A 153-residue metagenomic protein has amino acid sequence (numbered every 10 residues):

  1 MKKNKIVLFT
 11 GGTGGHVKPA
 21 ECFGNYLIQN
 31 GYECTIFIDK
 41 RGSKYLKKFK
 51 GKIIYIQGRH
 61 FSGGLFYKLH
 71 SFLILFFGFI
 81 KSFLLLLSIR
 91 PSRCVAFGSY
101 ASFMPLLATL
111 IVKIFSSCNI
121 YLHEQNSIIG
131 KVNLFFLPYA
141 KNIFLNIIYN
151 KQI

Functional and structural regions predicted by a protein language model:
K2, E33, V112-I153: Active-site-proximal region of nucleotide-activated glycan assembly enzymes, centered on histidine/acidic-rich loops
K2-T13, Y26-I74: Conserved nucleotide-sugar phosphate-binding/catalytic loop shared by glycosyltransferases and other
L8-H16, C94-Y100: Short, glycine-rich nucleotide/cofactor-binding loops
G24, I28, L110, L137: Gly/Ala-rich phosphate-binding loop of Rossmann-like dinucleotide-binding domains, activating on the conserved
G51, S92, K141: Receiver (REC) domain switch/active-site residues of two-component response regulators
Y55-H60, F97, H123-N126, N146: Short beta->alpha connector loops at strand-helix junctions that form conserved, small/polar/Pro-enriched
G63-R93, F103, I111-I114: An amphipathic, basic-hydrophobic alpha-helix
